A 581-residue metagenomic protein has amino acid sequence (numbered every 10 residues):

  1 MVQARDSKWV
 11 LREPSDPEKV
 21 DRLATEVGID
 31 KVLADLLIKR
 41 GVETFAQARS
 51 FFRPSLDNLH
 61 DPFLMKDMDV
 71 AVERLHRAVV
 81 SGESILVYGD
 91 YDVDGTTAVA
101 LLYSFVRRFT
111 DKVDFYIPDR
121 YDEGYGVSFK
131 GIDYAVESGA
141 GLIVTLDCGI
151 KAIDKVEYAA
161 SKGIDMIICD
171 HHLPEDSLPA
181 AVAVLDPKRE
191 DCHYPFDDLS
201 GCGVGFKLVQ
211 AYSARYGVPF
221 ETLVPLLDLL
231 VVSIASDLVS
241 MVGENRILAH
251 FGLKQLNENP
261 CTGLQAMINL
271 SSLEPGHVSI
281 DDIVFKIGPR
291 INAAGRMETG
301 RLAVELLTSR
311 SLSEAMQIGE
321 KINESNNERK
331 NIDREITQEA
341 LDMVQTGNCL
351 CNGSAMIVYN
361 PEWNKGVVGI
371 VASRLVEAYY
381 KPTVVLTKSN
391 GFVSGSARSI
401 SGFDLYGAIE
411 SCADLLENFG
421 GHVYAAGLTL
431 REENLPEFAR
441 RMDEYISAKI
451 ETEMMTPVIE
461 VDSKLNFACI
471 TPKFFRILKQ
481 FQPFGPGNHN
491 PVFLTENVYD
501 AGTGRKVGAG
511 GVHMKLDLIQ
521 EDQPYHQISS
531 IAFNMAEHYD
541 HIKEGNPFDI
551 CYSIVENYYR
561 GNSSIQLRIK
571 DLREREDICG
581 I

Functional and structural regions predicted by a protein language model:
M1-S81, V232, K286-K321: Cofactor-/ligand-binding subdomain signature composed of acidic, glycine-rich, tryptophan-containing flexible loops
L37, D90-D92, V144, D170 (+7 more regions): Divalent metal-coordination and catalytic microenvironments
A48-L59, E83, R108-I117, P187-R189 (+5 more regions): Gly-rich Lys/Arg/Thr-decorated short loops/hinges at beta-loop-alpha junctions or inter-strand turns that position
K66-P179, V184-L185, E335, E339 (+1 more regions): N-terminal small/polar loop signature for handling phosphorylated ligands or for N-terminal nucleophile
R107, K112, V136, R246-M343 (+3 more regions): Acidic, two-metal ion nucleic-acid-processing modules in DNA metabolism proteins
E137-A140, C148, I153-R296, G300-S309 (+3 more regions): Functional cores that coordinate and move charged inorganic groups
T346-A372: Flexible, glycine/threonine-enriched loop-and-boundary segments that flank and lead into catalytic domains of large
V384-S399: Short glycine-cluster motifs
